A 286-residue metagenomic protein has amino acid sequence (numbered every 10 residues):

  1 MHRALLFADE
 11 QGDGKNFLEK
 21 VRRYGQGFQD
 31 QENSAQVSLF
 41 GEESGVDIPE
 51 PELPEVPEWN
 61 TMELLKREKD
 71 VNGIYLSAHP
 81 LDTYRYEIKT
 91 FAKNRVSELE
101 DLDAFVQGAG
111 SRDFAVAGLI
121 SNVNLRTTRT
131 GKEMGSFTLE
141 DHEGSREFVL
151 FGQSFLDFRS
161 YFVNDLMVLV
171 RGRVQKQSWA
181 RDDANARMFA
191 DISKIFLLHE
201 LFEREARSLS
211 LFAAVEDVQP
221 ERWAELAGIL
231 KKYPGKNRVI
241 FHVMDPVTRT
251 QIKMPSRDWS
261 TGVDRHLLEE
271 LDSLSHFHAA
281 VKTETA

Functional and structural regions predicted by a protein language model:
M1-A286: Noncatalytic, beta-rich nucleic-acid-contacting surfaces in large DNA/RNA-processing enzymes
